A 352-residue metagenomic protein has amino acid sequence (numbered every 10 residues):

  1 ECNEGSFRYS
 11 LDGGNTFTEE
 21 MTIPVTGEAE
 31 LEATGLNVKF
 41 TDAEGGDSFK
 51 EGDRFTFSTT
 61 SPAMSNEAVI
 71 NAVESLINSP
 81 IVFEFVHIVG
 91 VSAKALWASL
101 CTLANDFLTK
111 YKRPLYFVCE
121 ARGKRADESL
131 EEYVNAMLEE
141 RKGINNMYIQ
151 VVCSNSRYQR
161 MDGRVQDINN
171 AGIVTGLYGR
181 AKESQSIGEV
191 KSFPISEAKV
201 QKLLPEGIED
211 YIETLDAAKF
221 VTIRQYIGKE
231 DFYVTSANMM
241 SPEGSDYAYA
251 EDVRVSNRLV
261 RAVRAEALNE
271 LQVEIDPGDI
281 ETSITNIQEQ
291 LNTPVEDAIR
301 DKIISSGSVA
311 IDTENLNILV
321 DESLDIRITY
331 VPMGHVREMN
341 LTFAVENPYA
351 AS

Functional and structural regions predicted by a protein language model:
E1-L138: Small-residue-rich
C2-G13, E230-S241, S323, E338-T342: Short, well-ordered strand-loop elements centered on a beta-strand within folded domains, enriched for acidic residues
G14, P62, M239, V331-H335: Short, glycine-/Ser/Thr-/acidic-enriched flexible segments
I77-V273: A glycine- and small-residue-enriched flexible loop/hinge signal that marks low-structured segments
V91-A93, D312-N317: Short, internal active-site loops enriched in acidic
A248-T313: Acidic, low-complexity glycine/serine/threonine-rich segments
E314-S352: C-terminal edge-of-domain segments
